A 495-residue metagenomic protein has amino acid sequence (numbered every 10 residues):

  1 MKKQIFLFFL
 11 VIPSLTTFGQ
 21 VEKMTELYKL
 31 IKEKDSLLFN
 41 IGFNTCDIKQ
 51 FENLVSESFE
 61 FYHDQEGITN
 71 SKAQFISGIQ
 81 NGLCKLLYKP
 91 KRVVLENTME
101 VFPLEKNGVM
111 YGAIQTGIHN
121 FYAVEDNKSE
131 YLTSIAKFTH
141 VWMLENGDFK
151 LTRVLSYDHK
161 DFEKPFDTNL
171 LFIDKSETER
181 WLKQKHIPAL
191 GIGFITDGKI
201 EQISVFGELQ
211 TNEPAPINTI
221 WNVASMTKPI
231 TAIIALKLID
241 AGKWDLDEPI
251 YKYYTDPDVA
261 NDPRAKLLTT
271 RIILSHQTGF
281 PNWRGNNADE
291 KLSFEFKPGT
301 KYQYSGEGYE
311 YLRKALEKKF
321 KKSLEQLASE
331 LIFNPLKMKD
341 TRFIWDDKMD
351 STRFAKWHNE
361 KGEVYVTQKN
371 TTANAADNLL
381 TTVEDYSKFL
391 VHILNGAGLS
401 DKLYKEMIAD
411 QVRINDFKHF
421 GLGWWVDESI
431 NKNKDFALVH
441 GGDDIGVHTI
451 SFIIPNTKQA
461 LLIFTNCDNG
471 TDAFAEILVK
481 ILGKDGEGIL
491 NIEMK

Functional and structural regions predicted by a protein language model:
M1-E26: Bacterial Sec-dependent N-terminal signal peptides
G19-E57, D161-N169, D377: Short, low-complexity N-terminal intrinsically disordered segments enriched in polar/charged residues
E26-K29, I48-G112, L132: A solvent-exposed, acidic/Ser-Thr-rich amphipathic alpha-helical stretch
T133-E163: Short beta-strand edge/turn micro-motifs at domain boundaries
P165-I173, D468-K495: Short, gly/Ser/Thr-rich active-site loops of penicillin-recognizing serine hydrolases
L170-W221, K243, G285-E295: Short, conserved catalytic-motif segment at the N-terminal edge
K183-G191, N212-I272, F296-E307, N374-D377 (+1 more regions): Short active-site loop at a secondary-structure junction that contains or immediately precedes the catalytic residue(s)
A260-I445: Short, surface-exposed loop or secondary-structure junction motifs that flank catalytic or metal-binding residues
